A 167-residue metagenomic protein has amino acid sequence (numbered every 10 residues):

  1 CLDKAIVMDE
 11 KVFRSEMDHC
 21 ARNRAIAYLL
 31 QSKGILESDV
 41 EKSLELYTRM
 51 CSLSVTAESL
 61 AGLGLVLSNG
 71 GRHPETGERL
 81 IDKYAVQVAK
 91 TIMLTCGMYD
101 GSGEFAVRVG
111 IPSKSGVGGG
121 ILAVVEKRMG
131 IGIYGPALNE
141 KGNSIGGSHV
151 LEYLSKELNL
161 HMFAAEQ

Functional and structural regions predicted by a protein language model:
C1-M50: Active-site-adjacent helix/loop patches that line small-molecule binding or acyl-intermediate pockets
A21, A25, S38, K42 (+3 more regions): Conserved active-site and cofactor/substrate-binding residues in soluble primary-metabolism enzymes
A27, S32, L44-E45, M50-S52 (+4 more regions): Generic secondary-structure boundary/loop-capping signal
S32, E37, R49-M50, V55-A57 (+4 more regions): Generic structural "secondary-structure junction" signal
S68-Q167: Structured C-terminal helix/loop/strand segments within mature extracytoplasmic catalytic/sensor domains
